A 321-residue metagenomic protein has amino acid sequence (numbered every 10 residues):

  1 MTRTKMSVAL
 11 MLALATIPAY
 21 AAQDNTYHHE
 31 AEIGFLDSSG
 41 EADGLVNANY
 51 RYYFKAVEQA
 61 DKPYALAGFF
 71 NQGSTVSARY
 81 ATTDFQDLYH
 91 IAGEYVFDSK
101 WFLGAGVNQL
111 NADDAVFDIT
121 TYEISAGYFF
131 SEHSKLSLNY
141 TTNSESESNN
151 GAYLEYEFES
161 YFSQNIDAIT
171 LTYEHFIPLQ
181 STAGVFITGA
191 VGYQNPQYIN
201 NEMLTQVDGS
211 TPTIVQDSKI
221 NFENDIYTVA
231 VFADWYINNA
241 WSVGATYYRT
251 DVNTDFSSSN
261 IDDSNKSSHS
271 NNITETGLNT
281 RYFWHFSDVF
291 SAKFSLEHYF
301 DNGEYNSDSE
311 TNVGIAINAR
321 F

Functional and structural regions predicted by a protein language model:
A22-A60, A65-I91: Short glycine/proline- and aromatic-enriched beta-strand/turn motifs that initiate or cap beta-hairpins
Y27, A42-A48, F85-Y89, D118-Y122 (+4 more regions): Residues that define the transmembrane beta-barrel architecture of outer-membrane proteins
H29, V57-A60, S99-A105, E132-L138 (+5 more regions): Repeated loop/turn-to-beta-strand initiation elements of outer-membrane beta-barrel proteins
H29-D37, Y52, V76-T82, A105-Q109 (+6 more regions): Transmembrane beta-barrel strands of outer-membrane/channel proteins
F35-D37, Y52, Y95-F97, Y128 (+7 more regions): Residue-level signature of outer-membrane beta-barrel architecture
L36-G40, A81-D87, N108-A115, T141-Y153 (+7 more regions): Sequence/structural signature of outer-membrane beta-barrel proteins
L45-V57, W284, S309-F321: Outer-membrane beta-barrel "beta-signal"
T228-D234, A240-Y305, G314-R320: Outer membrane beta-barrel transmembrane domains
